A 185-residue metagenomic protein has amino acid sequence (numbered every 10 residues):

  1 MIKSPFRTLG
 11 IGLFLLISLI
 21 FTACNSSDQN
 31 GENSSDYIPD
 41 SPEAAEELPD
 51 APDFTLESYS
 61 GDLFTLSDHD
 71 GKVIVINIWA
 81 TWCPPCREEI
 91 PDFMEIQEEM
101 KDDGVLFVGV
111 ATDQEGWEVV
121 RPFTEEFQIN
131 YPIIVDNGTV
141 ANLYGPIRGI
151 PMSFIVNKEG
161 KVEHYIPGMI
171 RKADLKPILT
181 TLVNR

Functional and structural regions predicted by a protein language model:
M1-D53, I178, R185: N-terminal targeting signals for export/organelle localization
E47-L48, D53-I74, Y144: A short beta-strand-turn-helix
D70, I78-E95: Conserved redox-active cysteine motifs that mediate thiol-disulfide chemistry, especially di-cysteine Cys-X(1-2)-Cys
D70-K72, D102, I129-N130: Active-site acidic short loop of glycosyltransferases
V75-W79, A111: Structural cue for short, hydrophobic secondary-structure segments
R87-F127, N137-L143: Structural microenvironment flanking redox-active thiols in thiol-disulfide oxidoreductases
P122-N130, V135-T181: Thiol/disulfide oxidoreductase modules built on the thioredoxin-like
